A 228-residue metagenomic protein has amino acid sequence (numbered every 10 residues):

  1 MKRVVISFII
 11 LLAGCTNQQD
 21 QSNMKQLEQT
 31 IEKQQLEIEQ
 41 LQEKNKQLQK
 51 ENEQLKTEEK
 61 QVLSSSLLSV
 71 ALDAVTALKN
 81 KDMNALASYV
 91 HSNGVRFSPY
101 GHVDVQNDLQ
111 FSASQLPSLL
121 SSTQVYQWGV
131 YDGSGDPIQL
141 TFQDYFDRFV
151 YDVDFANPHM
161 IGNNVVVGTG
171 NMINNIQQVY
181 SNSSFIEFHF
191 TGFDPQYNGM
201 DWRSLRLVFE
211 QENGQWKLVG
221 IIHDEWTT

Functional and structural regions predicted by a protein language model:
M1-S7: Sec-dependent signal peptide recognition, specifically the positively charged N-region followed immediately by
S7-F8, Q34: N-terminal "mature head" segments of proteins
L12-G14: C-terminal motif of bacterial Sec signal peptides marking the signal peptidase cleavage site
T16-Q19: Bacterial signal peptide processing site
I31, I38, N45, Q49-N52 (+2 more regions): C-terminal-biased regions
S64-K81: Short, aromatic-enriched amphipathic alpha-helices that serve as compact interaction elements
D82-L86: Solenoid-repeat scaffolds in large eukaryotic assemblies
